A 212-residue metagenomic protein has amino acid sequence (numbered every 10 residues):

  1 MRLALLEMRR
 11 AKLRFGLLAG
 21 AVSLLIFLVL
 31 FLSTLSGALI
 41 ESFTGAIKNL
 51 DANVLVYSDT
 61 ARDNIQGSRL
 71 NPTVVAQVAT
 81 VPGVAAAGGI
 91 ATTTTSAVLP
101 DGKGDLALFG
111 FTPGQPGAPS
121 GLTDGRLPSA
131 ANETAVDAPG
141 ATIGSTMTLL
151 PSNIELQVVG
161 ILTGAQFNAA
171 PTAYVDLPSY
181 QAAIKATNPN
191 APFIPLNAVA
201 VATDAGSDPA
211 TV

Functional and structural regions predicted by a protein language model:
M1-F27, I40: N-terminal Sec/SRP start-transfer signal
I26-L106: Hydrophobic, regular-secondary-structure patches
L50-A52, G104, A130-N132, I143-S145 (+3 more regions): Envelope-exposed proteins and targeting segments
V56, L108-G110, V158: Generic preference for hydrophobic
L106-I143: Short beta-strand boundary microenvironments
L122-T134, T148-F167: Beta-strand-rich non-transmembrane domains
S152-E155, I161-V212: Mechanotransmission and gating elements of multispan inner-membrane complexes involved in transport and envelope
